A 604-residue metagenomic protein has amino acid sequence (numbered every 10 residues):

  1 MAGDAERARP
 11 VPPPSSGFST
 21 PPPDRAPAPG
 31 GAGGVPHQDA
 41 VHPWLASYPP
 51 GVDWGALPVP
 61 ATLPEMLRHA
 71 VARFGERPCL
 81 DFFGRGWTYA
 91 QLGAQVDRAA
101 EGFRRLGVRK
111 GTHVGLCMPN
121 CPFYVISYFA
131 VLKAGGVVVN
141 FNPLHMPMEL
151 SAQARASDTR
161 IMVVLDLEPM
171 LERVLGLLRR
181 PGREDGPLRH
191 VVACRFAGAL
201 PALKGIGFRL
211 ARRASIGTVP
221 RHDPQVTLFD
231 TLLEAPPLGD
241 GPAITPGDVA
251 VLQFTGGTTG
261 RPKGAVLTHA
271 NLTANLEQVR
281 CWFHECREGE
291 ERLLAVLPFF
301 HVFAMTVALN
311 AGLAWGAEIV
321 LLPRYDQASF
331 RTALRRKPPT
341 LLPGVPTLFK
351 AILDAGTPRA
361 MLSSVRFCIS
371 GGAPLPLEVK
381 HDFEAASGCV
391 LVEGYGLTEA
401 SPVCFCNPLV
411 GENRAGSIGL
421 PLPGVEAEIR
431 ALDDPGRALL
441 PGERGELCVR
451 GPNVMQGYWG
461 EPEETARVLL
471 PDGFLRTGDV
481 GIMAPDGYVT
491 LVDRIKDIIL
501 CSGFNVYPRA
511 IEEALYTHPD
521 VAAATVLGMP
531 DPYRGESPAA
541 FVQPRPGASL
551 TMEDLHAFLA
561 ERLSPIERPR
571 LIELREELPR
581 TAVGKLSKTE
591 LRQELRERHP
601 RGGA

Functional and structural regions predicted by a protein language model:
A2-A32, R105-L106, K133-T231, P546-A548: Structural core segment of the AMP-binding/adenylate-forming
L57-V59, R68, E76-C121, V125-F129 (+2 more regions): Conserved AMP-binding/adenylate-forming core of the ANL superfamily
F103-T112, P236-G247, L252-A295, W315-A317 (+1 more regions): Conserved adenylate-forming
G115-C117, Y124, Y128, L132-L165 (+4 more regions): Short beta-strand->loop structural element characteristic of the AMP-binding/adenylate-forming
H145, A152, D166-L167, L342 (+8 more regions): AMP-binding/adenylate-forming catalytic core of the ANL superfamily
V164-L175, A197-A199, L297, Y325-D326 (+4 more regions): Adenylate-forming
T273-R292, F300-L341, A355: Conserved AMP-binding/adenylation subdomain of ANL enzymes
E291, A317, F367-C368, L375-G394 (+4 more regions): Conserved AMP-binding/adenylate-forming
